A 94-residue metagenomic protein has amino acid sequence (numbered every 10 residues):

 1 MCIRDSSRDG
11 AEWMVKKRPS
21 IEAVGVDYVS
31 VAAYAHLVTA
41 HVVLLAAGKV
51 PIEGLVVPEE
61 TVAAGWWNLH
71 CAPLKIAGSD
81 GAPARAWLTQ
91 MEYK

Functional and structural regions predicted by a protein language model:
R4-K94: Active-/binding-site microenvironments in catalytic and ligand-binding cores
